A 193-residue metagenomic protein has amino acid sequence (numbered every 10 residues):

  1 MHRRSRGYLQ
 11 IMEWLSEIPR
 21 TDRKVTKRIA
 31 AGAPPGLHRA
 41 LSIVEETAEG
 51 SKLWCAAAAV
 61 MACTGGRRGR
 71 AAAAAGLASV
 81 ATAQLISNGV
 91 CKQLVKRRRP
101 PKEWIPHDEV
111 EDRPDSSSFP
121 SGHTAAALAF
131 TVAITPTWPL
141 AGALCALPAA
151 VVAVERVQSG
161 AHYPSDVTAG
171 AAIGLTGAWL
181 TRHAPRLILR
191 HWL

Functional and structural regions predicted by a protein language model:
H2-C55, N88-S116: N-terminal transmembrane-helix/juxtamembrane module of multi-pass inner/ER membrane proteins
G32, R67, G89, Q93-K102 (+2 more regions): Membrane-interface elements of multi-pass transporters and channels
G36-L37, R67-A72, P101, W138-A143 (+1 more regions): Membrane-helix interface segments
S51, C55, G76-A81, L85 (+2 more regions): Alpha-helical transmembrane spans of integral membrane proteins, capturing the lipid-embedded, hydrophobic core of TM
V60, T82, I86, V90-C91 (+1 more regions): Alpha-helical membrane-inserting segments
M61-L85: Interfacial segments of alpha-helical transmembrane regions
A78-K92, A143-E155: Small-polar-interrupted transmembrane alpha-helices in polytopic inner-membrane proteins
W104-L193: Membrane-embedded catalytic cores of phosphoryl/pyrophosphoryl-handling enzymes
